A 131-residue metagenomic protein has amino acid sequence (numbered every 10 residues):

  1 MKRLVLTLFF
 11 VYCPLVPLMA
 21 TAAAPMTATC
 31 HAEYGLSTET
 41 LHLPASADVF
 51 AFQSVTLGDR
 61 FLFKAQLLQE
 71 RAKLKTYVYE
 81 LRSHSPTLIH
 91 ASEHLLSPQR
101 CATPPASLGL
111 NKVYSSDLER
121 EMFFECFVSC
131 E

Functional and structural regions predicted by a protein language model:
M1-L4: Positively charged n-region of N-terminal signal peptides that target proteins for export
T7-P17: Bacterial N-terminal signal peptides
V16-A24: Bacterial Sec-dependent signal peptides at the C-terminal "C-region" and cleavage site
A23-E131: Cysteine-centric segments in proteins
